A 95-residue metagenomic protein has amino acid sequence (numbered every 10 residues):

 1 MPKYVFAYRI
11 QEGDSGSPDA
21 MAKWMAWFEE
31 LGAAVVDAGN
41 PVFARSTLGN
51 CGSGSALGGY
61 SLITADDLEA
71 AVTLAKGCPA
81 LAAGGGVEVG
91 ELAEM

Functional and structural regions predicted by a protein language model:
M1-M95: Conserved, structured core segments of small domains
